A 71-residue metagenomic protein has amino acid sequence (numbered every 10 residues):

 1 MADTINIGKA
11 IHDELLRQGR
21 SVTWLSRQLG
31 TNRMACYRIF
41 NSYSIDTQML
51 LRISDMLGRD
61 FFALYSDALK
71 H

Functional and structural regions predicted by a protein language model:
M1-W24: A short, Lys/Arg-rich alpha-helix, primarily the initiator
E14, Q28, I39, D67: Residues in the recognition helix of alpha-helical DNA-binding motifs
L16, R27, D55: Alpha-helical residues within the helix-turn-helix
T23, M34, F62: Key DNA-contact positions within bacterial/archaeal DNA-binding proteins
G30-I45: Recognition helix of helix-turn-helix/homeodomain-like DNA-binding domains that insert into the DNA major groove
S42-D55: Short, basic-rich loop-to-helix N-cap that marks the start of a DNA-contacting helix
G58-H71: Short C-terminal boundary/hinge segments that cap the last helix of small helical domains
